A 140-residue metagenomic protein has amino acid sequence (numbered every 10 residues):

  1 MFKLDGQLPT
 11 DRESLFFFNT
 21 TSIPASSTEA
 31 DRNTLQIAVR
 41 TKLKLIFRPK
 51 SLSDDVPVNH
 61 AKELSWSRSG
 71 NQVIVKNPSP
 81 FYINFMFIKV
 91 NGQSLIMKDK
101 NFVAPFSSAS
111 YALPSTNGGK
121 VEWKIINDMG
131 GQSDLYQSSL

Functional and structural regions predicted by a protein language model:
M1-Q7, Q93-K120: Intrinsically disordered, low-complexity Pro/Gly/Ser/Thr-rich segments with frequent PxxP/GP/PP motifs and embedded
K3, V73-S79: Asparagine-centered strand-capping/turn motif at beta-strand->loop junctions
L4-I46, G118-L140: Terminal connector regions
D11, P80-F85: Short acidic/proline- and small/hydrophobic-mixed sequence motifs that coincide with surface turns and coil-to-beta
R32-W66: Transition segment at domain starts
W66-I74: Short coil/turn motif common to extracellular beta-sandwich-like domains
N77-S79, L113-S115, N127: Non-cytosolic beta-sheet module surface loops
F85-G92: Change to "...patches in solvent-exposed regions of secreted, membrane-anchored, or virion-exposed structural
